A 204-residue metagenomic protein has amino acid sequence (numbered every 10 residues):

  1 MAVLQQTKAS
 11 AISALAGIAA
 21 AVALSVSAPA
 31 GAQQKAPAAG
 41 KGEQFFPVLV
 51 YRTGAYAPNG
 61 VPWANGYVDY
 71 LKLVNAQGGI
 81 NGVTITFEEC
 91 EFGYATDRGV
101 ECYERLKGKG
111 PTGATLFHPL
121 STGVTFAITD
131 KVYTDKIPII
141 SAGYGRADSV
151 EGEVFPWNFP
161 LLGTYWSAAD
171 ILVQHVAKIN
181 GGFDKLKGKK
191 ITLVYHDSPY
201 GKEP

Functional and structural regions predicted by a protein language model:
M1-F45, A76: Short, low-complexity disordered leader/linker segments with a strong preference for bacterial N-terminal type II
A38-K41, N65-F87, G181-K185: Signal peptide-proximal N-terminal region of secreted/periplasmic/extracellular or secretory-lumen proteins
G40-V68, C90-D97, S121, V194-E203: Extracytoplasmic "Venus flytrap"
K41-F45, G82, P111, T134: Extracytoplasmic
E43-F46, G60, A64-L71, V100-E104 (+3 more regions): Extracytoplasmic/secreted envelope proteins and their assembly/folding machinery, especially bacterial periplasmic
I80-G93, V154-W157, L193: Short beta-strand elements in bilobed, periplasmic/extracellular small-molecule ligand-binding domains
E89, G93-A114, A177-G182: Short, well-structured alpha-helical segments in soluble
P111-P204: Extracytoplasmic ligand/sensor domains, especially the bilobed periplasmic-binding protein
